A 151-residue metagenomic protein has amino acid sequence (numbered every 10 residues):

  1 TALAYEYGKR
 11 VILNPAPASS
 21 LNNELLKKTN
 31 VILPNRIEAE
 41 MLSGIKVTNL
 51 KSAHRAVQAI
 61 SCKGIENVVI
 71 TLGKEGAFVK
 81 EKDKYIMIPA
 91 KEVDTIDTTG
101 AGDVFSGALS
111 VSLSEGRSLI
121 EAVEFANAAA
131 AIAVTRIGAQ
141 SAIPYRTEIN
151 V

Functional and structural regions predicted by a protein language model:
L3-E6, S19-L25, L50-V151: Conserved phosphate-binding/catalytic region of the ribokinase-like
A16, I37-E38: Alpha-helix/helix-capping structural signal
T29-I37: Non-cysteine beta-strand/loop elements that form the S-adenosyl-L-methionine
N35, I45, T71: Conserved residues at the C-terminal ends of beta-strands
E38-E40, V93-D94: A short, flexible beta-alpha/helix-coil linker loop
M41-G44, A133: Residues that scaffold the ATP/ADP-binding catalytic core of kinase and kinase-like folds
S43-K46, E81: Short, flexible helix/strand-to-coil boundary loops that buttress conserved ligand/catalytic motifs in alpha/beta
